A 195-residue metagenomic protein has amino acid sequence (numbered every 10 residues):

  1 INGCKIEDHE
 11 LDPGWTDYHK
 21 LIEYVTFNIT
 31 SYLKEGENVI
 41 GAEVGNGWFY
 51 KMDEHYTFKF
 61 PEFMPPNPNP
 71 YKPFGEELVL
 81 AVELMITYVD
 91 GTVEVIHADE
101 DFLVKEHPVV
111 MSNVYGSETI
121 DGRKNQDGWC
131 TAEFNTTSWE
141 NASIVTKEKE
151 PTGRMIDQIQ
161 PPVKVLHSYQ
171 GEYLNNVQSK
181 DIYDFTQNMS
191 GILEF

Functional and structural regions predicted by a protein language model:
I1-N125, I192: Accessory beta-strand-rich segments of carbohydrate-active enzymes
E37, K180-E194: Extended acidic/polar, glycine-enriched regions that form or flank non-catalytic beta-rich accessory modules
E83, D90-T186: Activation corresponds to long, low-complexity, non-globular regions
